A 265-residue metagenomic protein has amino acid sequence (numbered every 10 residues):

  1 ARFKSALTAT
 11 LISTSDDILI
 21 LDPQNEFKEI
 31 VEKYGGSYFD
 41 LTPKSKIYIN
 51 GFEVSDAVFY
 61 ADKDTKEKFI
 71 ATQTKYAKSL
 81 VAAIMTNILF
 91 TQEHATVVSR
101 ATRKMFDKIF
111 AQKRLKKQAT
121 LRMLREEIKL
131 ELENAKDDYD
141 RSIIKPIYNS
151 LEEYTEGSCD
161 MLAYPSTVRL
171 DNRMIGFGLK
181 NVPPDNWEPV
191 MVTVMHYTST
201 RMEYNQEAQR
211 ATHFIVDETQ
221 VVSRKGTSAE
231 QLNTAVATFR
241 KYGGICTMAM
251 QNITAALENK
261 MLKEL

Functional and structural regions predicted by a protein language model:
A1-P43: Glycine-rich phosphate-binding loop of nucleotide-binding enzymes
N25-G36, P43, N50-G244, M248 (+1 more regions): P-loop NTPase motor domains
L262-L265: Conserved RecA-like P-loop NTPase helicase motor core
